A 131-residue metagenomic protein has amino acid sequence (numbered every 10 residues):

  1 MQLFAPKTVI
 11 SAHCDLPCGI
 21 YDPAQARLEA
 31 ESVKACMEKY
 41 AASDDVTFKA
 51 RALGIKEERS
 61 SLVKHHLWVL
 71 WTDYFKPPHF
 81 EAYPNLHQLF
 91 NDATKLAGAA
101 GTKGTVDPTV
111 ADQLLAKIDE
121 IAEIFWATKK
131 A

Functional and structural regions predicted by a protein language model:
M1-K49, H79, P84-E120, I124 (+1 more regions): N-terminal intrinsically disordered, cationic/polar leader segments that include organellar targeting peptides
K49-L67: Alpha-helical segments in soluble extracytoplasmic regions
H66-Y83: Short, solvent-exposed, charged loop/turn and helix-capping segments that join or cap alpha-helices on peripheral
